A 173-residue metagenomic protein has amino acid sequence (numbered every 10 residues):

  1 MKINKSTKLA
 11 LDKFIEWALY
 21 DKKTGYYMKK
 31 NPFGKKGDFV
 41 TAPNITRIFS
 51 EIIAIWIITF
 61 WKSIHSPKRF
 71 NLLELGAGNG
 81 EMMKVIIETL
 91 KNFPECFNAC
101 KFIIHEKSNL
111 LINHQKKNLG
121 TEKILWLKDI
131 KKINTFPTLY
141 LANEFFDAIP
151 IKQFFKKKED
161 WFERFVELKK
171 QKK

Functional and structural regions predicted by a protein language model:
M1-L75, N79-D129, I133-T135, F154: Rossmann-like AdoMet
A77, L139-A142: A conserved glycine-rich
L141-K173: A mobile, often basic/glycine-rich helix-loop segment that functions as the active-site lid/recognition loop
